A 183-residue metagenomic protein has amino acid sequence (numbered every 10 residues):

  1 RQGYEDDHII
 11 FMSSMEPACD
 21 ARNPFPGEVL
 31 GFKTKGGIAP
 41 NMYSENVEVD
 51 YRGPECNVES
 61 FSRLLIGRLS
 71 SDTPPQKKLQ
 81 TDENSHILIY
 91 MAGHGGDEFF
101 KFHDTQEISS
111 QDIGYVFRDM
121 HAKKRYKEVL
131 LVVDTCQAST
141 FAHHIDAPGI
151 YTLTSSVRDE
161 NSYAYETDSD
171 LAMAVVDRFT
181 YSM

Functional and structural regions predicted by a protein language model:
R1-N84: Boundary/activation segment at the start of structured domains
G3-E5, Q80-S85, K123-R125, H144-P148 (+1 more regions): Extracellular/periplasmic catalytic domains that process cell-envelope and extracellular macromolecules
S13-E16, Y90-H94, T154-R158: Short loop/turn segments at strand-loop or loop-helix junctions that form parts of catalytic or ligand-binding pockets
C19-N23, D97-F102, S139-H143, N161-Y165: Extracytoplasmic/secreted cell-surface and envelope-processing proteins
F32-P40, I108-R118, Y151-V157: Acidic, His- and aromatic-enriched active-site or binding-groove loops in soluble protein domains that engage sugars
V49-I66, T105-I113, A172-F179: Phosphate/oxyanion-binding active-site loops and adjacent basic polyanion-contact surfaces
S62, S70-A92, D97-T140: Caspase-like (clan CD) cysteine peptidase catalytic core
L130-M183: Active-site-proximal C-terminal subdomain of hydrolase catalytic domains
